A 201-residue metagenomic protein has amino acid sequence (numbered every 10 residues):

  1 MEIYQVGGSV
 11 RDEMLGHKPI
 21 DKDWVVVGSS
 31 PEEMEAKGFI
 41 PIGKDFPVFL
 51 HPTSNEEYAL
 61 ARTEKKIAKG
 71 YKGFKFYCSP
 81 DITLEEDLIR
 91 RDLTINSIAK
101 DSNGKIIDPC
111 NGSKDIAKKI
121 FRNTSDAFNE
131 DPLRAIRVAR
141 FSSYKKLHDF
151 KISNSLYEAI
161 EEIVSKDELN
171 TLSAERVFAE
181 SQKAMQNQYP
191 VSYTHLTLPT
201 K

Functional and structural regions predicted by a protein language model:
M1-L196, K201: Catalytic cores of the polymerase beta-like nucleotidyltransferase superfamily and closely associated nucleotide
